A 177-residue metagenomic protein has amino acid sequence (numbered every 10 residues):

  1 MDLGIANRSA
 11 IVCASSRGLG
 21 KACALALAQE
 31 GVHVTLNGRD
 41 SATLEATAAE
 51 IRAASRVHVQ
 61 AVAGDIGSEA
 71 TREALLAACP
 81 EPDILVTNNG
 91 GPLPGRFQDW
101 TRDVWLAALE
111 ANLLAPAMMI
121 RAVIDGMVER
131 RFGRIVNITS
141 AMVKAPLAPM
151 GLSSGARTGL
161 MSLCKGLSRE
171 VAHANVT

Functional and structural regions predicted by a protein language model:
S9, A14-G18: Conserved glycine-rich cofactor-binding loop
V32-A46: Conserved glycine-rich Rossmann-like NAD(P)H-binding loop of the short-chain dehydrogenase/reductase
N88-P94: Conserved NAD(P)H cofactor-binding loop of Rossmann-fold oxidoreductase domains
R96-Q98, V104-L109: Substrate-binding pocket helix/loop in short-chain dehydrogenase/reductase
W100, P146-S154, G166: Active-site loop-to-helix junction immediately N-terminal to the catalytic Tyr of the SDR YXXXK motif in Rossmann-fold
I120, A156-R157, C164: Active-site helix of classical SDR
D125, R169-E170: Alpha-helical segment proximal to the catalytic Tyr-Lys
